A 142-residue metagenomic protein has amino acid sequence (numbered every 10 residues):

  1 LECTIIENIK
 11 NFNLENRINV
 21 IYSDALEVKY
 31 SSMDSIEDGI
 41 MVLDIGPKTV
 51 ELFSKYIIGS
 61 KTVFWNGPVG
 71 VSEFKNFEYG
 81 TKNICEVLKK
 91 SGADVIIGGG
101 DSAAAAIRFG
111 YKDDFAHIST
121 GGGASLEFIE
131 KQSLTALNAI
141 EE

Functional and structural regions predicted by a protein language model:
L1-E142: Conserved catalytic alpha/beta core of Sir2/sirtuin-type deacylases, generalized to analogous enzyme cores that bind
